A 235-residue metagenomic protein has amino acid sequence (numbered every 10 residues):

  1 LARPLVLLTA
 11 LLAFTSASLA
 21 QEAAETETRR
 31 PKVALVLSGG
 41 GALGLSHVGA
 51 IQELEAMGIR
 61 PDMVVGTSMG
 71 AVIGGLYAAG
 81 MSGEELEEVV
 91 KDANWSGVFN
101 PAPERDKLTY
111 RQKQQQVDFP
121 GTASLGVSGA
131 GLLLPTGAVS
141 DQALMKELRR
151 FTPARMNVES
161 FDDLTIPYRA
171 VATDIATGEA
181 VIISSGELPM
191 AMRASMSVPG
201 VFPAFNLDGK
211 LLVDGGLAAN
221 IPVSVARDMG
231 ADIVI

Functional and structural regions predicted by a protein language model:
P4-T15: Bacterial N-terminal signal peptides
L19-T67, G75-I235: Patatin-like phospholipase
